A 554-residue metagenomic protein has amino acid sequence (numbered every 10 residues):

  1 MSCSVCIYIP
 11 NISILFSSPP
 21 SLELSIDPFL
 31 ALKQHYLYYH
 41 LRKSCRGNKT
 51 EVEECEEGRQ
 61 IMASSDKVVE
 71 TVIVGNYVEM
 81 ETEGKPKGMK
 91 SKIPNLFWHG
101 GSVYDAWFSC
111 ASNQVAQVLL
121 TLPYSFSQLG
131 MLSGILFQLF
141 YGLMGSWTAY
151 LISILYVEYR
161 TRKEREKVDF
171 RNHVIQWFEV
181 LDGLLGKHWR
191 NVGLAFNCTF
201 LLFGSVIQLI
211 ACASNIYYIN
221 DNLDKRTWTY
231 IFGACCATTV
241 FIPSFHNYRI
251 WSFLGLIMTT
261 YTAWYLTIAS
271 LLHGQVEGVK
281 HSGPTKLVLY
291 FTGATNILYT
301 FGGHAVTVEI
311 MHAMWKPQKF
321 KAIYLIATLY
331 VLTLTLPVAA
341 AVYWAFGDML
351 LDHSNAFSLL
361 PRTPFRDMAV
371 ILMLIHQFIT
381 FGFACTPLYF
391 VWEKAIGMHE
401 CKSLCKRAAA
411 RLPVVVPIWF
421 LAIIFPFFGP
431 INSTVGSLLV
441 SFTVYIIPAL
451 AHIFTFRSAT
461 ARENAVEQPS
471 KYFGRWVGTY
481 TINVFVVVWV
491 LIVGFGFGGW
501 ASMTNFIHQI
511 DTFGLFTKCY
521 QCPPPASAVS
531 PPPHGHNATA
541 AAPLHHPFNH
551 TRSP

Functional and structural regions predicted by a protein language model:
S2-L15, P19-D27, Y38: Compositionally biased low-complexity segments enriched in histidine and/or tyrosine
V5, E23, D27, A31 (+2 more regions): Acidic, Ala/Val/Gly-enriched low-complexity intrinsically disordered segments
L32-Y124, G145-Y150, F170-V174, T517-Y520 (+1 more regions): Membrane-interface "cap" regions at the ends of multi-pass membrane proteins
L96-Q117, S127, H188-T199, N483-V486 (+1 more regions): Membrane-interface recognition of transmembrane alpha-helix starts, especially the cytoplasmic loop-to-helix transition
W98-H99, Y156-N197, L201, V206-W228 (+6 more regions): Membrane-interfacial loop- and helix-cap regions that link adjacent transmembrane helices in polytopic membrane proteins
Q117, G142-L151, A234-F241: Central hydrophobic cores of alpha-helical transmembrane segments in multi-pass inner-membrane proteins across all
P123-K167, R171: Extracellular loop-to-transmembrane helix junctions
P243-I250, F427-I431: Membrane-interface helix caps and helix-loop-helix hairpins in membrane proteins
